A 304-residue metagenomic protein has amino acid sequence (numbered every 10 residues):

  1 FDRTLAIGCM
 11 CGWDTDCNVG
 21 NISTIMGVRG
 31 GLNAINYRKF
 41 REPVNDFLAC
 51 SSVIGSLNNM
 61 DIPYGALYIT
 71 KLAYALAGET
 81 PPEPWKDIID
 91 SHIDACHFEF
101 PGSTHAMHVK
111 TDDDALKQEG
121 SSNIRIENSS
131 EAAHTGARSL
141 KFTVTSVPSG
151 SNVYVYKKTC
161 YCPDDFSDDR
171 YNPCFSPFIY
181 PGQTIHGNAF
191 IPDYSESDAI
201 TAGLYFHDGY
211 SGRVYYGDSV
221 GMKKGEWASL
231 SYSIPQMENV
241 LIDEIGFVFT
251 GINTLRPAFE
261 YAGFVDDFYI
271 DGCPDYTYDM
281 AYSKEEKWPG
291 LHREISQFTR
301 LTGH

Functional and structural regions predicted by a protein language model:
F1-K71, A75, F190: Catalytic phosphate/nucleotide-handling subdomain of diverse soluble enzymes
G55-G150: Catalytic cores of secreted or luminal carbohydrate-active enzymes
L76-P101, P257, Y269-G303: Activation corresponds to long, low-complexity, non-globular regions
I124-D165, H292-H304: Short carbohydrate-recognition loop motifs
G136-A137, G150, G182, K223-W227: Solvent-exposed, conformationally flexible loop/turn segments
V144-S146, Y156-P181, S233-N239, H304: Extracellular and analogous surface-interaction loops
D164-D168, F178, H186-Q236, Y261: Extracellular ligand-binding interfaces
G187, S229-F268, M280, H304: Extracellular beta-strand ligand-recognition surfaces/modules
